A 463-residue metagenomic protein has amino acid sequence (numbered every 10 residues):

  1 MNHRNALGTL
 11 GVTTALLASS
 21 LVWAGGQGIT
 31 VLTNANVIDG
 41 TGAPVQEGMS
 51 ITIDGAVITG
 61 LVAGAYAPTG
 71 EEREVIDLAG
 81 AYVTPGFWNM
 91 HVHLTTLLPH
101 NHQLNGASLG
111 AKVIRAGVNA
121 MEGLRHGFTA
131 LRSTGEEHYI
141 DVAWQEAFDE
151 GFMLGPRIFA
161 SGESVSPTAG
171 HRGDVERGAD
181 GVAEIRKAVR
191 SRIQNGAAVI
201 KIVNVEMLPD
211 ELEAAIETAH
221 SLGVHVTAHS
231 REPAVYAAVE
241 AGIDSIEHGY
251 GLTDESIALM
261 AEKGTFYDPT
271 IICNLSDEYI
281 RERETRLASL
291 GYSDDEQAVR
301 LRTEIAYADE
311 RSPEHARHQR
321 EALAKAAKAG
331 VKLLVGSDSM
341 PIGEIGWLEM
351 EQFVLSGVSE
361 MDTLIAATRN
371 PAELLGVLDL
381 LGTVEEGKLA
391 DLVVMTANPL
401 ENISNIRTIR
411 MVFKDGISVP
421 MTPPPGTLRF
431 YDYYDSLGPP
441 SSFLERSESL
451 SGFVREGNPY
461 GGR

Functional and structural regions predicted by a protein language model:
G25-G28, V37, T41-T84: Histidine-rich, glycine-flanked metal-binding segment
A81-F152, H171, D210, Y236-A241: Metal-associated gating/positioning segment near the N- to mid-region
L98-N101, D141, E211, Y236-G242 (+5 more regions): Histidine/acidic-residue-rich catalytic or RNA/ligand-binding cores of hydrolases and nuclease-related proteins
R115-Y139, P156-E163, N195-M207, H225 (+3 more regions): Divalent metal-dependent hydrolysis catalytic cores, especially in the metallo-beta-lactamase
A169-A214, H248, Q297-R302: Active-site gating/metal-coordination segments in enzymes
I202-A316, M340-P341, A372-L375, V393-T396: Active-site core of metal-dependent hydrolases
P313-N398: His/Asp/Glu-enriched, well-ordered alpha-helical/loop segment that forms or immediately abuts the divalent-metal
A367-R369, E373, E386-F430: C-terminal cap of metal-dependent C-N hydrolases
